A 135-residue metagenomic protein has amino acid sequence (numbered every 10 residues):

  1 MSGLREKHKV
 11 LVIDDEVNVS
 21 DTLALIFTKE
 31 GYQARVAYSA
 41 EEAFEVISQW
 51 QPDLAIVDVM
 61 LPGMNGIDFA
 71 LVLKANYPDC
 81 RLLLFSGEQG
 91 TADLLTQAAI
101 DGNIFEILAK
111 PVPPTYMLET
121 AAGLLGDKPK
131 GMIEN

Functional and structural regions predicted by a protein language model:
M1-K9, T115-N135: Non-catalytic signal-transmission and effector/linker regions of two-component phosphorelay proteins
D14, D58: Active-site residues of response regulator receiver
S20, P62: The feature encodes the CheY-like receiver
D21-K29: Charged docking surfaces used in two-component/phosphorelay signaling
G31-Y38, V46: Short hydrophobic/Thr-rich beta-strand motif most characteristic of the beta2 strand and flanking loop of CheY-like
S39-E42, N65-D68: Acidic catalytic/metal-coordinating carboxylates
D68, Q89-L108, T115-E119, G123: Alpha4 helix (beta4-alpha4-beta5 surface) of REC/receiver domains from two-component response regulators
F85-G87: Hydrophobic/aromatic residues positioned on beta-strands within the core alpha/beta folds
